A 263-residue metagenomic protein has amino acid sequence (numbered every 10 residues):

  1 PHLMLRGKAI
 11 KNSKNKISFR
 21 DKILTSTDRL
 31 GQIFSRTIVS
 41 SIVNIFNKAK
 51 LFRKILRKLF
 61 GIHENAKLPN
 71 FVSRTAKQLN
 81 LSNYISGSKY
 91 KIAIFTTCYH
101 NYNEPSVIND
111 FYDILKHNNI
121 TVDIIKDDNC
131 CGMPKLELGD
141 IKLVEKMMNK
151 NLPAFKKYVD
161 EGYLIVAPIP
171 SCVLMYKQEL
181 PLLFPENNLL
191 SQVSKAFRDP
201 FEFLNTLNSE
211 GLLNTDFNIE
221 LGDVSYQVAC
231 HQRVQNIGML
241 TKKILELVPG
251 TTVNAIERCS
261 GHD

Functional and structural regions predicted by a protein language model:
H2-D263: Iron-sulfur cluster-binding electron-transfer modules in prokaryotic oxidoreductases
